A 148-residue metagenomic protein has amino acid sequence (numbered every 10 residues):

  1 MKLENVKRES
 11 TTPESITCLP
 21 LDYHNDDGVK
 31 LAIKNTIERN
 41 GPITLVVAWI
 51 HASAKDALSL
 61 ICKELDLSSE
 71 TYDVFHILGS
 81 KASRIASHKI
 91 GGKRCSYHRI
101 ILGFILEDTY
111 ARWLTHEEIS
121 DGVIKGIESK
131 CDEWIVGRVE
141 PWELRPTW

Functional and structural regions predicted by a protein language model:
M1, Y23-H24, S80, G103-I105: Short, acidic/turn-prone active-site loops that include or flank metal/cofactor- and phosphate-binding residues
M1-K7: N-terminal Rossmann-fold cofactor-binding loop
K7-V29, A48-A52: Rossmann-fold cofactor-recognition segment
R8, L31-N35, D121: Replace "anionic and nucleotidyl ligands
S15-C18, V74, Y97-R99, E133-I135: Conserved beta-strand scaffold positions in the cores of enzyme catalytic domains, especially in NTP/NDP-utilizing
D27-V29, I33-S96, I101: Rossmann-like short-chain dehydrogenase/reductase
I105-P146: C-terminal helical subdomain
